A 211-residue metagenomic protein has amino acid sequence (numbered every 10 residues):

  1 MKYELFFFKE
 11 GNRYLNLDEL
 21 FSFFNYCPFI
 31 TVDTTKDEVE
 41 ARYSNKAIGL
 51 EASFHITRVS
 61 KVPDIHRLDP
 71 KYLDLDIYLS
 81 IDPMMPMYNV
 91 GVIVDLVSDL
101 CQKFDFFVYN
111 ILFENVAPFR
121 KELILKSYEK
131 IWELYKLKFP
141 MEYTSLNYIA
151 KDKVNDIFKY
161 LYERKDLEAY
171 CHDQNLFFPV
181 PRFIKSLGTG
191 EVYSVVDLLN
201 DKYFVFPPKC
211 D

Functional and structural regions predicted by a protein language model:
M1-G49, N147-Y162: Short, extreme N-terminal segment that most often corresponds to the first beta-strand
F8-E10, S44, T57, D82 (+2 more regions): A structural detector for beta-sheet-dominated domains
Y26-V32, S98-Y109: Structural alpha-beta junctions
E38-L73: Short, solvent-exposed beta-alpha or beta-beta edge segments that form flexible loop/patches at the rim of ligand
V39-Y43, L73-I81, Y203-V205: Generic recognition of long tandem-repeat/solenoid scaffolds
L73-I81, M85-Q102: Elongated alpha-helical scaffolds
I111-E122: Short proline/glycine- and acidic-rich turn/helix-capping motifs at secondary-structure junctions
L123-D211: Aromatic/basic-lined ligand-recognition segments that form π-stacking hydrophobic pockets flanked by Lys/Arg to engage
